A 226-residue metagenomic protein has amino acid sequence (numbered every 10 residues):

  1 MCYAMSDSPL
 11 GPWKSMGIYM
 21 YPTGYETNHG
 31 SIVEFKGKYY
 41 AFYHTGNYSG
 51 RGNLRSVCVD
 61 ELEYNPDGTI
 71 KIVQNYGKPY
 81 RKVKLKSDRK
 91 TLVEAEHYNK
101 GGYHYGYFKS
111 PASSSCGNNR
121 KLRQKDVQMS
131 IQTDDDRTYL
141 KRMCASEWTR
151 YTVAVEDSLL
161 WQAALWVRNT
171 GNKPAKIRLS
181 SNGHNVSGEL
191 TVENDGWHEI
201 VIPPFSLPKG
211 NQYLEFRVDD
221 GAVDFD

Functional and structural regions predicted by a protein language model:
M1-K100, G106: Carbohydrate-active catalytic/glycan-binding domains of CAZyme proteins, especially the secreted or lumenal ectodomains
N75-D226: Extracytoplasmic
